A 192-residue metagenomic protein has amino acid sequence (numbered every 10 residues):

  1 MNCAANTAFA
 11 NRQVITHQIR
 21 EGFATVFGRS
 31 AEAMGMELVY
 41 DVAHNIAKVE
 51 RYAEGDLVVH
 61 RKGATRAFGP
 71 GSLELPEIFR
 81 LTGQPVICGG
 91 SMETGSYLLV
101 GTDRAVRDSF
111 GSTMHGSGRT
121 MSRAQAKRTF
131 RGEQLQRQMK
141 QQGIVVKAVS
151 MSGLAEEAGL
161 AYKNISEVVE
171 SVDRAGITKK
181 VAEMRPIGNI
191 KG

Functional and structural regions predicted by a protein language model:
M1-G192: Domain-length cofactor-binding catalytic modules of enzymes
